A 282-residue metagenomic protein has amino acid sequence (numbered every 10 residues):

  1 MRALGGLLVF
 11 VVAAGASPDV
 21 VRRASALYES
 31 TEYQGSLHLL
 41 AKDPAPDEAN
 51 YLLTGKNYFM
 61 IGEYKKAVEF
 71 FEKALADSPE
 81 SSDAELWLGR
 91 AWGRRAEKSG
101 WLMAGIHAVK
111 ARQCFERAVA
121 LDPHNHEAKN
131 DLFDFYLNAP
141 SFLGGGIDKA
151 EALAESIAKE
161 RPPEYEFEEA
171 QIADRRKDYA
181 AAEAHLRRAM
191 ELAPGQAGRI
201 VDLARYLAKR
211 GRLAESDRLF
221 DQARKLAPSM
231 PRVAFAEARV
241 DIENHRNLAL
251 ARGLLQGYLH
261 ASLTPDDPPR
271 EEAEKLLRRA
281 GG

Functional and structural regions predicted by a protein language model:
G15-G62: N-terminal leader/linker segments that initiate helical-solenoid repeat arrays
S25, K56, R90, E97 (+6 more regions): Residue-level recognition of tetratricopeptide repeat
E29, M60, R94-W101, N138-A139 (+4 more regions): Register position in tetratricopeptide repeats
A45, P79, P123, E160-P162 (+3 more regions): Short coil turns that delineate tetratricopeptide repeat
N50, A84, A128, Y165-F167 (+3 more regions): TPR alpha-solenoid repeat register
L53-K56, W87, D131, E168 (+4 more regions): Canonical tetratricopeptide repeat
